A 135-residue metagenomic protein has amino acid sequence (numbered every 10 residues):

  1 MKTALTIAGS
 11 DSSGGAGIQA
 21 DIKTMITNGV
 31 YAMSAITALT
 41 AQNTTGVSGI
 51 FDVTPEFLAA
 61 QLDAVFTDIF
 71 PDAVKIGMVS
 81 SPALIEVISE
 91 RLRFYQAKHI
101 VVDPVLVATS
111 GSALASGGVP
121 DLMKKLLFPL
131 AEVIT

Functional and structural regions predicted by a protein language model:
M1-A73: Small-residue (G/A/S/T)-rich helix-start motifs and N-terminal tracts that mark the onset
I76, S81-T135: Conserved beta-alpha-beta core of the PfkB/ribokinase-like small-molecule kinase fold
